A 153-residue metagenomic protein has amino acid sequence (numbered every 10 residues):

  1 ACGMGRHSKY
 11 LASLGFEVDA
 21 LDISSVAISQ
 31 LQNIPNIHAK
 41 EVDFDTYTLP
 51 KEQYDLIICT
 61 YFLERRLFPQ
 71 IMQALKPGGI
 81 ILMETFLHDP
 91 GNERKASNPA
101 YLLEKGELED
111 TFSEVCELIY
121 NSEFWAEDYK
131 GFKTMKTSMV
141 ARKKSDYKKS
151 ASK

Functional and structural regions predicted by a protein language model:
A1-G5: Class I SAM-dependent methyltransferase "Motif I" SAM/SAH-binding loop
E17-D22: Conserved SAM-binding motif I beta-strand of class I
S24-V26: Conserved SAM/SAH-binding beta-strand->alpha-helix loop
L31-Q32: Conserved SAM-binding loop
P35-T46: Conserved SAM-binding strand-loop segment of SAM-dependent methyltransferases
L49-L56: A short acidic, Gly/Pro-enriched loop at the edge of an enzyme's catalytic core that lines a small-molecule cofactor
G79-P90: Conserved beta-strand signature within the Rossmann-like core of class I S-adenosyl-L-methionine
E127-K153: Core SAM-dependent methyltransferase catalytic element
